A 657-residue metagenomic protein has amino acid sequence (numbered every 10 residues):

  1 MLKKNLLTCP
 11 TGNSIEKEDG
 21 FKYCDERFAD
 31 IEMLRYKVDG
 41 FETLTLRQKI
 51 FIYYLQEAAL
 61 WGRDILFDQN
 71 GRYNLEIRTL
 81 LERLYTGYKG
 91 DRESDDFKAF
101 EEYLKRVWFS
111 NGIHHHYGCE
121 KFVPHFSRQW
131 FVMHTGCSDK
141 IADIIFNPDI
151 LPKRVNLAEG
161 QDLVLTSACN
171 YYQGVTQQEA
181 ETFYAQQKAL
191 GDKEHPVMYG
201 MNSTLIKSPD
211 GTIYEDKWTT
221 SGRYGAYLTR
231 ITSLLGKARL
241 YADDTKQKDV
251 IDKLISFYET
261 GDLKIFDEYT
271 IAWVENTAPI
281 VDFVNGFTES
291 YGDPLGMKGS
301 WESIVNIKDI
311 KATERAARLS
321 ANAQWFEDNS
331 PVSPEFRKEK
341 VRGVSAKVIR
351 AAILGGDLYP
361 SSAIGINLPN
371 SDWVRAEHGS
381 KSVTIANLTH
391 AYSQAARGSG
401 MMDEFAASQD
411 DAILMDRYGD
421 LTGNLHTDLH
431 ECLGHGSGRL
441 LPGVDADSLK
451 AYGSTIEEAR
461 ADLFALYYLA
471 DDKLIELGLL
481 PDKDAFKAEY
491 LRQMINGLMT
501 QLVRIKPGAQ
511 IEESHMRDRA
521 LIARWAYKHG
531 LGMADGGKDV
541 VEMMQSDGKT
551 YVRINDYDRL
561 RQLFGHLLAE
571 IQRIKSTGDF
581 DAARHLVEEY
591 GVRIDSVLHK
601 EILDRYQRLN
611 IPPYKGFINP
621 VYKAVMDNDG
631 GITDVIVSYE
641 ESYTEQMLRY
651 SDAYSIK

Functional and structural regions predicted by a protein language model:
C9, I15-L80: N-terminal-proximal low-complexity accessory segments that begin disordered and transition into the first
K37, L66, L466-L567: Long, well-structured alpha-helical subdomains associated with metal-dependent extracellular/ecto-lumenal hydrolases
T45, D244, S454-D471: An active-site-proximal "capping" alpha-helix that borders the catalytic cofactor pocket
E101-K207, E215-I413, G419: Contiguous, non-catalytic segments that form substrate-binding/exosite surfaces or channel walls
T245-I251, F266-Y269, V444-D447, L474-R492 (+1 more regions): Short, glycine/acidic-rich hinge or "gate" loops at secondary-structure transitions that mediate conformational
D420-L433: Short alpha-helix carrying the canonical HExxH Zn2+-binding catalytic motif
G438-A459: Post-HEXXH active-site segment of zinc metalloproteases
Q545, N555-K657: Extended, compositionally biased alpha-helical segments that mediate assembly or anchoring
